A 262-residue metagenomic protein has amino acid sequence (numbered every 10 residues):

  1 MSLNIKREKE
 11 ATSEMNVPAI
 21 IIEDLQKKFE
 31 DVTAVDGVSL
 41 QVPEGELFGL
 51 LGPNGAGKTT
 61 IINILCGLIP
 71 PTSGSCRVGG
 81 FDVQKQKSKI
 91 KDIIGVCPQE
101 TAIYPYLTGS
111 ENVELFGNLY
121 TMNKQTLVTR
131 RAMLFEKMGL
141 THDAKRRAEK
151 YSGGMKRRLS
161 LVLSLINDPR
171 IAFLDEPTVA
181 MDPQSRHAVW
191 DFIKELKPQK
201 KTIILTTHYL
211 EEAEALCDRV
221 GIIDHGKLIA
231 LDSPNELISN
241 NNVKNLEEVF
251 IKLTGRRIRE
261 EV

Functional and structural regions predicted by a protein language model:
Y106, R147-Y151: Conserved ABC ATPase signature
E114, N118, Q125-D143: Conserved ABC ATPase "signature" region
D168: Conserved catalytic motifs of ABC-family nucleotide-binding domains
A172-E176: Catalytic Walker B motif of ABC-type/P-loop ATPase nucleotide-binding domains
L231-D232: ABC ATPase "signature
